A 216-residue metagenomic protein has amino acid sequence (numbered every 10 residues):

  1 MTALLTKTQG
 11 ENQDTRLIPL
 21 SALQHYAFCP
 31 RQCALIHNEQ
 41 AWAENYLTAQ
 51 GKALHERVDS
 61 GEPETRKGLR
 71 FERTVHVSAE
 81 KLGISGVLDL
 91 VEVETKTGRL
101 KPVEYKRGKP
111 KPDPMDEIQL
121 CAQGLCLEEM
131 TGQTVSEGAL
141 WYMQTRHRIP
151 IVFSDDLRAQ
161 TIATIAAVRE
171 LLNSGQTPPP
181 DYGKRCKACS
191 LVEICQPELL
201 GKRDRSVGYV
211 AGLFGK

Functional and structural regions predicted by a protein language model:
M1-P102, K106, K202, Y209-K216: Metal-dependent nuclease catalytic cores that hydrolyze phosphodiester bonds in DNA/RNA, characterized by
Q13-Q24, P114, T177-K184: Structural motif
F28, Q40, D59, A166 (+4 more regions): Generic surface-pattern signal
C29, C33, T177-K216: Cysteine-cluster motifs in flexible loop/terminal segments that predominantly coordinate metals
G51, E62-P63, I151, D155 (+1 more regions): Short alpha-helix boundary/capping motifs
L54-R57, A122, L157, L200: Juxtamembrane/interface motifs at transmembrane-helix termini
E80-G86, V93-G175, Y182, K187-E193: Nucleic-acid nuclease catalytic cores
